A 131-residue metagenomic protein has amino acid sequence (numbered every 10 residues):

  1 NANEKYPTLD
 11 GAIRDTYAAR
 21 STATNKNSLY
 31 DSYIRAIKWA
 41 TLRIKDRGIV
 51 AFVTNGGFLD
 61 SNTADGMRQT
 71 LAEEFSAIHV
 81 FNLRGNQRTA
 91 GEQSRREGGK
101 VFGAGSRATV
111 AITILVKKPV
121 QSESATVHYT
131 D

Functional and structural regions predicted by a protein language model:
N1, D46, S94-D131: Polynucleotide-recognition surfaces of large bacterial nucleic-acid defense/processing enzymes
N1-E4, K45, F58-G66, Q87-G91 (+1 more regions): Flexible loop/turn segments at secondary-structure boundaries
N1-F52, S61, E74-V80: SAM-dependent methyltransferase catalytic-core segment centered on the flexible catalytic loop and adjoining short
A2-L9, G57, A64, Q69-A72 (+1 more regions): Accessory, often C-terminal, charged low-complexity segments
K26-Y33, R43, D60-A64, L71-E73 (+3 more regions): Active-site-proximal structural scaffolding
D46-I49, A77-V80, R84, T89-A90 (+2 more regions): Intrinsically disordered or highly flexible coil/loop and linker segments, enriched in small and charged/polar residues
V53-N55, F81-L83, V116, T130: Generic beta-strand/beta-sheet core signal
T70, F81-V101: Short, surface-exposed recognition loops and adjoining beta-strand edges that mediate ligand/DNA contacts, enriched
